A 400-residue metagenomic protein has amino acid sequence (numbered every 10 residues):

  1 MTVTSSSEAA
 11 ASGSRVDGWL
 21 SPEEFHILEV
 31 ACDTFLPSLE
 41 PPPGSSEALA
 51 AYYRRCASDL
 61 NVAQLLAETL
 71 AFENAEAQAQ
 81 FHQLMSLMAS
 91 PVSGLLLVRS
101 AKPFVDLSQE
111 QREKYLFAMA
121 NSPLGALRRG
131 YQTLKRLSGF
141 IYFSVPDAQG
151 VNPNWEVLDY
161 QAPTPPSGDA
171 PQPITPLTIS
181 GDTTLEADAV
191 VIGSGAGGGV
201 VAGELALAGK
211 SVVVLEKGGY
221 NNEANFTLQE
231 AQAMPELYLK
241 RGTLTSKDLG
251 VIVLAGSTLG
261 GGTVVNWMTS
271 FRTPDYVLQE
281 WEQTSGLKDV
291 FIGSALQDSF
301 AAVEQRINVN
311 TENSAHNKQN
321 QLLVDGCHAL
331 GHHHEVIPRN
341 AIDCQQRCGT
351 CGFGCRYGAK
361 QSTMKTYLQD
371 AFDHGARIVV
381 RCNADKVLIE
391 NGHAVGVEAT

Functional and structural regions predicted by a protein language model:
T2, F25-H26, S45-T69, S167-P173 (+7 more regions): N-terminal accessory segments
T2-S7, D169-W281, G286, E398: N-terminal glycine-rich phosphate/pyrophosphate-binding loop and immediately adjacent elements
V3-F143, V151-P153: Flexible, low-complexity segments enriched for small/polar residues
A10, F72-F117, L249-A315: Mobile amphipathic helical/loop "lid" adjacent to a hydrophobic cofactor/ligand pocket
W19, A31, L95, Y115 (+7 more regions): Domain-wide signal for the mature, well-folded portions of proteins, strongly enriched in nucleus-encoded organellar
F35, L39, V92, P123 (+8 more regions): A generic secondary-structure signal for well-formed alpha-helical elements
A67-N74, Q78, L87-S90, L95 (+7 more regions): C-terminal lid/capping helical subdomain adjacent to the catalytic/cofactor pocket in oxidative enzymes
T133-L177, D289-K386, N391-A394: Conserved redox-cofactor binding core of oxidoreductases
